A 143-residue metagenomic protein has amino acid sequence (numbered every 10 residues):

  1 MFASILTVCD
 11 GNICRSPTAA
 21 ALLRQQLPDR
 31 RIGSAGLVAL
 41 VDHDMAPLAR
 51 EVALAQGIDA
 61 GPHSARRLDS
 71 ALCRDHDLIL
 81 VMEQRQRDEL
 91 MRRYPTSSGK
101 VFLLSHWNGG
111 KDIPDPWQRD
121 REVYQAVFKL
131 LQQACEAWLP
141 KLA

Functional and structural regions predicted by a protein language model:
M1-H76, P140-A143: Conserved active-site segments centered on acidic
F2, L78, Q84-A143: Phosphate-binding/catalytic loops
V8, V38-V41, V52, V81 (+3 more regions): Extended aliphatic helical segments
S16, M82-E83: Replace "coordinates the UDP/GDP/TDP-sugar" with "coordinates nucleotide-activated sugar donors
